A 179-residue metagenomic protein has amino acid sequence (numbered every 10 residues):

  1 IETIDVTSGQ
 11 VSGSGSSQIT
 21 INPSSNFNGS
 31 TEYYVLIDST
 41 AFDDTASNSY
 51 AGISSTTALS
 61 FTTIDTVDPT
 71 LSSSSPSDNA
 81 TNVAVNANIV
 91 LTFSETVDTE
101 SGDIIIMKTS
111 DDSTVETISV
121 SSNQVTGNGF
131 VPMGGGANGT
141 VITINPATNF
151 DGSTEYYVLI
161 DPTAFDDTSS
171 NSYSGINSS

Functional and structural regions predicted by a protein language model:
I1-T3, F27-G29, L36-N82, F150-G152 (+1 more regions): Acidic, Ser/Thr/Gly/Pro-rich low-complexity segments and short DxT(G/T)-type signature motifs
I1-V11, T40-D43, V85-P132, T163: Short, surface-exposed alpha-helix to beta-strand junction/turn motifs within ectodomains of secreted and cell-envelope
Q10-S12, S25, T148: Tandem-repeat/low-complexity and Cys-motif detector
G13-I21, G135-I144: Aromatic sugar-binding surface patches on proteins that engage polysaccharides or sugar-phosphate polymers
I19, L59, I89-L91, I142: Hydrophobic residues positioned within well-ordered beta-strands of beta-sheet architectures
S24, S94-T96, A147: Acidic, Ser/Thr
T31-E32, A87, T140, T154-E155: Surface-exposed loop/turn positions
V35, N88-L91, V158: Conserved, well-structured core segments
